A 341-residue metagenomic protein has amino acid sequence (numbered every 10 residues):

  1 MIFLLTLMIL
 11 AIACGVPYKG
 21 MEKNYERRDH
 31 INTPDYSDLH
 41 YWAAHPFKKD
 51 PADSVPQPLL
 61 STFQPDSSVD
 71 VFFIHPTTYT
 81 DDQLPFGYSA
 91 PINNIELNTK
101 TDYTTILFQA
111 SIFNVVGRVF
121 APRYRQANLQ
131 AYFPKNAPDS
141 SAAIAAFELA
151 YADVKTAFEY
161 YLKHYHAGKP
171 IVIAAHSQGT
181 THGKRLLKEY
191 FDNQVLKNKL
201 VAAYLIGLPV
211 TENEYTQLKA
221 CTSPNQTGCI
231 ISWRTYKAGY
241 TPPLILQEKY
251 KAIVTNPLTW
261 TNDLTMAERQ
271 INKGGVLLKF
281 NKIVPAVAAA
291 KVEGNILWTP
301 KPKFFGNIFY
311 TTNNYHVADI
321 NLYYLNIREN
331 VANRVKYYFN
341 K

Functional and structural regions predicted by a protein language model:
M1-L7: Sec-dependent signal peptide recognition, specifically the positively charged N-region followed immediately by
L10-A13: C-terminal motif of bacterial Sec signal peptides marking the signal peptidase cleavage site
G15-P17, A152-A167, E189-Y324, R328-Y337 (+1 more regions): Surface cap/lid and interfacial helix-loop subdomains adjacent to catalytic sites that gate substrate access
P17-T101: N-terminal extension/subdomain marker
K23-R27, S67, P76-K169, F304-N321 (+2 more regions): Active-site catalytic motif of lipid deacylating hydrolases and related acyltransferases
D70-I74, F120-R123, V172, A202-L205 (+1 more regions): Structural recognition of the beta-strand scaffold that forms the well-ordered cores of secreted hydrolase catalytic
A175-G183: Gly/Ala-rich beta-loop-alpha elbow adjacent to hydrolase catalytic centers
K184-K188: Short, hydrophobic alpha-helix immediately C-terminal to the catalytic nucleophile
